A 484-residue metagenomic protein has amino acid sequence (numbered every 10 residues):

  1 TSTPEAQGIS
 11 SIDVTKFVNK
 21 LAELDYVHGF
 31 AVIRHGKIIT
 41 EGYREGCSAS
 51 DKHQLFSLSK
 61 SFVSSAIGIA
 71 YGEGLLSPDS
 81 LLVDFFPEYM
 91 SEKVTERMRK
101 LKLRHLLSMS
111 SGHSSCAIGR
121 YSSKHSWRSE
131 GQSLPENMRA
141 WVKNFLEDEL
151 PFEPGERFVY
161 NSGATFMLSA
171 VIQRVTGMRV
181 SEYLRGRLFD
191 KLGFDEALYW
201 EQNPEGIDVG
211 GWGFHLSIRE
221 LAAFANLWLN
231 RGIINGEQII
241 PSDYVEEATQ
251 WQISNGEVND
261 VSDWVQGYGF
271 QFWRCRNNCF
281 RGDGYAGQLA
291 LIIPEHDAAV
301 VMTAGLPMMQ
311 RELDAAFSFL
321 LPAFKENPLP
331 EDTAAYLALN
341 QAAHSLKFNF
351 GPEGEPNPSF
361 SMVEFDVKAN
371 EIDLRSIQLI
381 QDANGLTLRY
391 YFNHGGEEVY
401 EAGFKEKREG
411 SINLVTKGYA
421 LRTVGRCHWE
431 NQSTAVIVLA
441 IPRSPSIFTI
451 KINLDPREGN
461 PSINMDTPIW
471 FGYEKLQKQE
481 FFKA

Functional and structural regions predicted by a protein language model:
K16-C47, D297-V301: A short, well-structured edge-of-sheet supersecondary motif
G36, H53-D79, L106, L168-I172 (+1 more regions): Active-site SXXK
K37-G42, L81-D84, R120-E153, M178-A197: Short, charged, amphipathic alpha-helices and their helix-cap/turn boundaries
E73-S114, E147, V175-W212, L216: Active-site helix/loop module of the DD-peptidase/beta-lactamase fold, centered on the serine-lysine SxxK catalytic
A164-V171, G210-I233, Q288-G305: Active-site-proximal alpha-helical segments within enzyme catalytic domains
E196, V245-V300: Active-site Gly/Thr loop motif
G284-F350: Structured C-terminal helix/loop/strand segments within mature extracytoplasmic catalytic/sensor domains
A334-A484: Peripheral terminal and inter-domain segments
